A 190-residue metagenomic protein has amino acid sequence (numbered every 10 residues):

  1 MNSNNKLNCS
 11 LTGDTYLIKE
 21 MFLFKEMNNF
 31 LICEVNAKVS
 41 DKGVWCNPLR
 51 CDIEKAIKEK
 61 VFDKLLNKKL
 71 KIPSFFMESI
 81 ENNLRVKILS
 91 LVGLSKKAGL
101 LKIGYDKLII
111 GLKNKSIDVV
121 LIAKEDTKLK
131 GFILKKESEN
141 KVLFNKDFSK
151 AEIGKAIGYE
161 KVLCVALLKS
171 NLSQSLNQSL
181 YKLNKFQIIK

Functional and structural regions predicted by a protein language model:
M1-K68: N-terminal cysteine/histidine-rich coordination modules
N5, K19-E20, K42, K115-I117 (+2 more regions): Short glycine-/polar-rich loops that comprise or flank the Walker A/P-loop and associated switch/sensor motifs
N5-N8, G43, K58, G104 (+5 more regions): Helical mechanochemical/support elements of P-loop NTPase systems and associated helical scaffolds
Y16, C51-I53, E125-K128, E152 (+1 more regions): Conserved nucleotide-binding/hydrolysis micro-motifs of P-loop NTPases
N29, A98, I109-I117, K128-N140 (+2 more regions): Active-site cofactor/cluster-binding pocket
C51-K128: Extended interfacial segments that mediate partner engagement and assembly in macromolecular machines
N140-N184: Short basic, glycine-rich beta-strand/loop surfaces that mediate nucleic-acid
K185-K190: N-terminal targeting/trafficking signals and adjacent low-complexity tails
